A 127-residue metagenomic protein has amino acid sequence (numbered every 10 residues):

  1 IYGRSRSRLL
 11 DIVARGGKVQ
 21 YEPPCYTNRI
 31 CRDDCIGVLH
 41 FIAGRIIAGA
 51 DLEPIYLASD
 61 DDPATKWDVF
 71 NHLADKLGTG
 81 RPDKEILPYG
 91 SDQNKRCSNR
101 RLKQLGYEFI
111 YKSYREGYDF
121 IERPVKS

Functional and structural regions predicted by a protein language model:
I1-N28, R32: NAD(P)-dependent short-chain dehydrogenase/reductase
S5, G17, I46-I47, L77-G80 (+2 more regions): A general structural signal marking secondary-structure boundaries and capping sites
R8-V13, N71-L73, Y111: Short, glycine/charged-enriched secondary-structure capping and boundary segments
G17-T27, R45, A74-L77, E85-P88 (+2 more regions): Contiguous, function-dense segments enriched for cysteine-driven chemistry and partner/ligand-binding capacity
I30-D33, A64, C97, K112: Residue-level signal for the nucleotide or nucleotide-sugar donor/cofactor binding architecture
R32-H40, R115-Y118: Short, amphipathic alpha-helical "lid/cap" segments that border enzyme active or binding sites
I36-Q93: Mid/C-terminal beta-alpha module of Rossmann-like enzyme folds, strongest in SDR-family dehydrogenases/epimerases
Y89-S127: C-terminal amphipathic/interface module of NAD(P)-dependent oxidoreductases and related NAD-binding regulators
